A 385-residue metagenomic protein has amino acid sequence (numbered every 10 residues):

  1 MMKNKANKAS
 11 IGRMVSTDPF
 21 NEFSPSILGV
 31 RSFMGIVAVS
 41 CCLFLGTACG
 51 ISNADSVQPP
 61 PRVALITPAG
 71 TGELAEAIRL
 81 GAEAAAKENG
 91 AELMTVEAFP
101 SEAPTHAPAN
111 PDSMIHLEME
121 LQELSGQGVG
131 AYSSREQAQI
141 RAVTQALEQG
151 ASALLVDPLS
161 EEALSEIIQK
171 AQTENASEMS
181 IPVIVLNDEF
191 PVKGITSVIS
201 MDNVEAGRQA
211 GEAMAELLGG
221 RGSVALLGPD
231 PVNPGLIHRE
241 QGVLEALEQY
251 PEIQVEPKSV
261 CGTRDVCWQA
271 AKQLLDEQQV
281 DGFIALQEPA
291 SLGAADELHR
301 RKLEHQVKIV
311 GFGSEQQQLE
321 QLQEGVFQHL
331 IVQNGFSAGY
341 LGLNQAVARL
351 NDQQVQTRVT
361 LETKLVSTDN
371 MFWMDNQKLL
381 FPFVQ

Functional and structural regions predicted by a protein language model:
M34-G46: Bacterial N-terminal signal peptides
G50-I51, G235, A246-L247, S337-Q385: Hinge/cleft segment of the Venus flytrap/periplasmic-binding protein
R62-G81, A85-N89, M94-Q137, E161 (+1 more regions): Extracytoplasmic "Venus flytrap"
A64-T67, A146-P158, P182-L186, A225-G228 (+4 more regions): Periplasmic-binding protein-like
L74-A91, A138, A206-A210, P234-I253 (+5 more regions): Short, solvent-exposed amphipathic alpha-helices that sit in or adjacent to ligand/effector-binding or catalytic
A153-Q172, V243, C261-E320: Hydrophobic alpha-helical
D157, E161-E205, S223, G313-Q323 (+2 more regions): Flexible loop/hinge segments that line or gate small-molecule binding clefts
I199-V224, C267-W268, S314-Q318, Q333-N351: Hydrophobic alpha-helical segments within soluble ligand-binding/sensing domains
